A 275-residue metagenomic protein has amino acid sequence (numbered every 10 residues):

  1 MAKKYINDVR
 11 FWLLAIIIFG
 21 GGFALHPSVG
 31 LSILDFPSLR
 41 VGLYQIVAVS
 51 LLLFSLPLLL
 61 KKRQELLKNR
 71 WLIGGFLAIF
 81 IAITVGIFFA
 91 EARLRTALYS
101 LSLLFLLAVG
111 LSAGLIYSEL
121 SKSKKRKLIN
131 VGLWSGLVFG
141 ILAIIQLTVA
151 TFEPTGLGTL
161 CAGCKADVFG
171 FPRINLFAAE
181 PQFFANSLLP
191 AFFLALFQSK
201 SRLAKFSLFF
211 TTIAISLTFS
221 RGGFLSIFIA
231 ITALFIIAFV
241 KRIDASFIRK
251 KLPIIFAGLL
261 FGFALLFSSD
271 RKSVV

Functional and structural regions predicted by a protein language model:
M1-L60, V85-F89: N-terminal signal-anchor transmembrane segment
I6-I17, Q64-A78, K125-G132, L203-A204: Membrane-interfacial loop-to-transmembrane alpha-helix junctions, especially the N-terminal start
A24-S38, A162-F177: Juxtamembrane membrane-water interface segments that cap and precede transmembrane helices
S38-P57, S100-G110, F183-F192, L225-T232: Membrane-embedded alpha-helical segments of multi-pass membrane proteins, especially the transmembrane helices
L59-R70, Y117-L128, Q198-L203, V240-R249: Membrane-interface helix-boundary motifs at transmembrane edges
L72-I79, R93-L115, V131, G136: Aromatic-anchored transmembrane helix interface
I81-I87, R126-T159, A166-G170, N175-K241: Alpha-helical transmembrane segments of multi-pass inner-membrane proteins
I141, L147-A150, F235-V275: A membrane-periplasm/extracellular boundary helix in multi-pass inner-membrane enzymes that assemble envelope glycans
